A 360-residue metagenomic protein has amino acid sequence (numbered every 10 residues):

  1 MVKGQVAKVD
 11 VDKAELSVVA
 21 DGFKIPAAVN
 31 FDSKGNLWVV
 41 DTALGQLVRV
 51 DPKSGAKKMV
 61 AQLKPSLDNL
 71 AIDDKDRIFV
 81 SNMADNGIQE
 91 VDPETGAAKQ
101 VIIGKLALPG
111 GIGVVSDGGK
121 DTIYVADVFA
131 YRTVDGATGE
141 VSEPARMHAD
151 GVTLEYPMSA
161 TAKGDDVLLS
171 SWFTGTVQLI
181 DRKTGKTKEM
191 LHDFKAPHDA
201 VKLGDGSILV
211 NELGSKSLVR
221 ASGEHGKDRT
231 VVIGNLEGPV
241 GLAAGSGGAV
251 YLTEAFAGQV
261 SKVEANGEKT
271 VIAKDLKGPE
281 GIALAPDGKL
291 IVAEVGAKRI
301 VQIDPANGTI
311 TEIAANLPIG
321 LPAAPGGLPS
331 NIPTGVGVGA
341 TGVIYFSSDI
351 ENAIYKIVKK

Functional and structural regions predicted by a protein language model:
M1-V2, T42-A43, M83, V128 (+6 more regions): Short loop/turn segments immediately following the C-termini of beta-strands
G4-V6, G45-L47, N86-I88, Y131-T133 (+5 more regions): Structural signal for beta-propeller blades
V9, F23, L37, L47-V50 (+13 more regions): Fold-core signature of tandem repeat domains
V9-A14, V50-G55, V91-G96, D135-E140 (+5 more regions): Short loop/turn segments that connect beta-strands within beta-propeller blades
E15-A20, G55-A61, A97-I103, E140-G151 (+5 more regions): A short beta-strand motif characteristic of beta-propeller blades
G22-N36, L63-R77, G104-T122, A126-A130 (+7 more regions): Beta-rich, blade/repeat-based domains predominating in secreted/periplasmic proteins but also intracellular
V39-V40, V80-S81, V125, L169-S170 (+4 more regions): Conserved beta-strand element within WD40/beta-propeller blades
P329-K360: Blade-level signature of beta-propeller repeat domains, shared across WD40, Kelch, NHL, RCC1 and BNR/Asp-box propellers
